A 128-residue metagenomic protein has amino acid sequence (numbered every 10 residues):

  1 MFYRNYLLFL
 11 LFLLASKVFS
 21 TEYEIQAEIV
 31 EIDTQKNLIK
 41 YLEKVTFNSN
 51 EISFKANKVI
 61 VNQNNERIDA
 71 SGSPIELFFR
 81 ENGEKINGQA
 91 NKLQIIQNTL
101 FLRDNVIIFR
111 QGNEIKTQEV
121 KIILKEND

Functional and structural regions predicted by a protein language model:
M1-L7: Bacterial N-terminal signal peptides that target proteins for export
A15-S16: N-terminal signal peptide c-region/cleavage motif recognized by signal peptidases
S20-D128: N-terminal amphipathic/hydrophobic interface segments
